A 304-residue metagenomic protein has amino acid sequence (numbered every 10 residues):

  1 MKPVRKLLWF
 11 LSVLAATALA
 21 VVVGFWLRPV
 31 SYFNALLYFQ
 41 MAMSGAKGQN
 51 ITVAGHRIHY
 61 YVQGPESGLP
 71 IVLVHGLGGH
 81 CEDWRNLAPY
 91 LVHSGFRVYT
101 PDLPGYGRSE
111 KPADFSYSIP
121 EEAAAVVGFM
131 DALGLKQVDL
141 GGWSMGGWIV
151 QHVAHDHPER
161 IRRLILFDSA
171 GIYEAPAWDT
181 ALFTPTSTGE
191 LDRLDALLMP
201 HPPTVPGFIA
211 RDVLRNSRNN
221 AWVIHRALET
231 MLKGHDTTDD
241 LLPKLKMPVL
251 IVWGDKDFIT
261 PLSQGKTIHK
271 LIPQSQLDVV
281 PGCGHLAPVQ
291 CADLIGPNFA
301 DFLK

Functional and structural regions predicted by a protein language model:
V13-N50: An N-terminal hydrophobic leader/cap segment in hydrolases
L27-S31, T184-K244: Conserved alpha/beta-hydrolase catalytic His-Asp/Glu region
I51-H56, Y61, H93, Y99-G141: Active-site loop/oxyanion-hole signature of alpha/beta-hydrolase fold enzymes
Q63-R108: Conserved HGGG/HGGXW glycine-rich cap/lid loop of the alpha/beta-hydrolase fold
W148-D156, R162-D192: Flexible "cap/lid" loop of the alpha/beta hydrolase fold
L245, I251-W253, D257: Short beta-strand/loop motif that positions the catalytic acidic residue of the alpha/beta-hydrolase fold
F258-Q264: Conserved alpha/beta-hydrolase "acid-adjacent" motif
S275-K304: Catalytic active-site module of serine/aspartate enzymes centered on a nucleophile-bearing elbow/loop
